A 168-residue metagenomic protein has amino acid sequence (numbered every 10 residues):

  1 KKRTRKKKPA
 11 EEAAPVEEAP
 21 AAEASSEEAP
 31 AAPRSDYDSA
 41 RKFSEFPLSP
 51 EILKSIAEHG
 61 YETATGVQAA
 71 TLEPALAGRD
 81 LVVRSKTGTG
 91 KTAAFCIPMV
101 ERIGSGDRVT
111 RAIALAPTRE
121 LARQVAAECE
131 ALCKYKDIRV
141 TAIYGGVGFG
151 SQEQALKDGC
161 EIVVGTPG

Functional and structural regions predicted by a protein language model:
K1-K8: Arg/Lys-rich low-complexity patches in intrinsically disordered regions that function as generic
A10-R34: D/E-rich low-complexity acidic segments and tails
E28-R41, P98-A116: Long, low-complexity, intrinsically disordered polar/charged segments
P33-R84: Conserved pre-motif I regulatory segment
P50-E62, D107-G168: Conserved nucleic-acid-binding Ia/Ib motif block in the N-terminal RecA-like helicase ATPase lobe
T65, A93, G150: Glycine-rich phosphate-binding loop at the start of an alpha helix
A69-L81, T92-D107, I113, E120-R123 (+1 more regions): Walker A/P-loop NTP-binding motif
S85-T89: The conserved Walker
